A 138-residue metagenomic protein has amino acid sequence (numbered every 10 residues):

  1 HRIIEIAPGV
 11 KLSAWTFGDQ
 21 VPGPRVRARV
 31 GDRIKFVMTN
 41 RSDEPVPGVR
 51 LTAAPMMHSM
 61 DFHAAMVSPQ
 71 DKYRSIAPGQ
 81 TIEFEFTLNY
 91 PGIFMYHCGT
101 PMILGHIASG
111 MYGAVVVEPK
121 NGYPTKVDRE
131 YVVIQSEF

Functional and structural regions predicted by a protein language model:
H1-R74, Q80-E83, K126-D128, F138: N-terminal, post-signal-peptide metal-ligating segments of extracellular/periplasmic oxidoreductases, dominated by
G31-D32, L88-F94: Short tyrosine-centred short linear motifs in exposed loops/low-complexity segments
F36, M60, C98, V115 (+1 more regions): Divalent metal-coordination and catalytic microenvironments
T39-R41, G99-I103: Beta-strand-rich extracellular modules
A64-P69, M102-I103, A114-Y123: Short edge-strand/loop segments of extracellular domains
F86, L104-H106: Extracytoplasmic redox metalloprotein regions
A108-F138: Extracytoplasmic/periplasmic copper-protein system
